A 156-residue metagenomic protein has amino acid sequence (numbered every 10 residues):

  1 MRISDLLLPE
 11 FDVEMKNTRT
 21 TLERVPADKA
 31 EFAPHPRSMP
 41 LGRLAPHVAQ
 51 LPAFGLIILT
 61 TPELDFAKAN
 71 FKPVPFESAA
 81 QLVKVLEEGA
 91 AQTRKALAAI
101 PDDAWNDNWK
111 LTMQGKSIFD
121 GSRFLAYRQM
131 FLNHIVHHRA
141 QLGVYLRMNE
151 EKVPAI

Functional and structural regions predicted by a protein language model:
M1-P9: Basic/polar N-terminal segments that are highly enriched at the extreme N-terminus, encompassing both cleavable
R2, E77, E88, Y127-M130: Short, conserved clusters of charged catalytic residues that mark active-site and nucleotide-handling motifs
L8-E23, K29-K72, T112-I156: Short, contiguous alpha-helical
N17-T20, R24, E88, Q92-A99 (+1 more regions): Solvent-exposed, charged/polar functional surfaces in cytosolic regulatory/catalytic domains
D28-K29, D103: Secondary-structure boundary/capping positions in well-ordered alpha/beta enzyme cores
I57-I58, P62-P101: Helix-adjacent hinge/juxtasegments
A99-G115: Acidic catalytic patch
